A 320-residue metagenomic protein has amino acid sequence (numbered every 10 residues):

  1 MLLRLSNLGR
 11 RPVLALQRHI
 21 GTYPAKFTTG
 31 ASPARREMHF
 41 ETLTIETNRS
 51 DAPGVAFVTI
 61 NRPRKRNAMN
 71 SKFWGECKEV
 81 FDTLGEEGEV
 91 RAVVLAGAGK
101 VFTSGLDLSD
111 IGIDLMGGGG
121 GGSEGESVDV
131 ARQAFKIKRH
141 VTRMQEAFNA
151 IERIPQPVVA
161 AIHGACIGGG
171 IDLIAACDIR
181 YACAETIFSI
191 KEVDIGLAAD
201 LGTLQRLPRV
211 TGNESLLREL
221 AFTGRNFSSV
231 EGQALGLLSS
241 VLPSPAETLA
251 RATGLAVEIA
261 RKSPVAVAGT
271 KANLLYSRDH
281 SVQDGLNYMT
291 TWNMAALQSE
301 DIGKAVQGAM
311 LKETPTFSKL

Functional and structural regions predicted by a protein language model:
L2-A98, D114: Conserved CoA-thioester-binding segment of acyl-CoA-metabolizing enzymes
P53-N61, G75-A131, F135, A150-A160 (+2 more regions): A structural preference for short, pocket-lining loop segments at secondary-structure junctions
R62, N213, K262-S263, S299 (+1 more regions): Short loop-to-helix capping motifs
H140: Nucleotide and nucleotide-moiety/phosphate-recognizing core
A147, I151-R153, A161, I167-A221 (+2 more regions): CoA-thioester-processing core
I179, E219, T223-R225, E231 (+3 more regions): Well-ordered beta-strand positions
Y181-T186, L238-N287, A295-E300, T316-K319: C-terminal long alpha-helix characteristic of the crotonase
